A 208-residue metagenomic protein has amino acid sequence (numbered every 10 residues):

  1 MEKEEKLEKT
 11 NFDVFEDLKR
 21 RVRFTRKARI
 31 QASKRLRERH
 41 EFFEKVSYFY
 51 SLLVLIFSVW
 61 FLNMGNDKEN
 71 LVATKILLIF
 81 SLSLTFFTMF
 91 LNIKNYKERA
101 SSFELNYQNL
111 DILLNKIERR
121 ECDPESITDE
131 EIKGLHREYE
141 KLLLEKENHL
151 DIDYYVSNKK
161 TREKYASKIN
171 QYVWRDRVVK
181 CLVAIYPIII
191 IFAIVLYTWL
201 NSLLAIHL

Functional and structural regions predicted by a protein language model:
E2-V46, N92, K97-V183: Conserved non-transmembrane functional hotspots
R37-S101, Q171-L208: Alpha-helical transmembrane segments and their immediate juxtamembrane boundary regions in integral membrane proteins
